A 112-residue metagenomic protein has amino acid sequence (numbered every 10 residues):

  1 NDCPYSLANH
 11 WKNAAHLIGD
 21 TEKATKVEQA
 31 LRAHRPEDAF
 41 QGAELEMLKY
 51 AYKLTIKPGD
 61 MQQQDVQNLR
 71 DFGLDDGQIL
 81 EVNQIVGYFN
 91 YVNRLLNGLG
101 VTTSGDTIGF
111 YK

Functional and structural regions predicted by a protein language model:
N1-K112: Hydrophobic alpha-helical segments
